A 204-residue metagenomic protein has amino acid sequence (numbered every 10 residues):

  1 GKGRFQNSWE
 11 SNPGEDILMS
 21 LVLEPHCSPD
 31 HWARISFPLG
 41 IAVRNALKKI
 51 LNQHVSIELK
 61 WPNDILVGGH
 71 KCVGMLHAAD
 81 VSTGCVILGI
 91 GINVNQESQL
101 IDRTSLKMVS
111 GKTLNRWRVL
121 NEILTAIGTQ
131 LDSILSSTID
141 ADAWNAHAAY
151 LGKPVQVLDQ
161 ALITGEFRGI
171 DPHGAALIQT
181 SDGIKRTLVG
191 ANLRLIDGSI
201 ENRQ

Functional and structural regions predicted by a protein language model:
R4-C27, H31, I35-G40: DPxDG-like acidic metal-binding loop motif
C27-P29, A33-S56, V67-Q204: Long, positively charged amphipathic alpha-helical accessory segments at protein N-termini or as interdomain linkers
